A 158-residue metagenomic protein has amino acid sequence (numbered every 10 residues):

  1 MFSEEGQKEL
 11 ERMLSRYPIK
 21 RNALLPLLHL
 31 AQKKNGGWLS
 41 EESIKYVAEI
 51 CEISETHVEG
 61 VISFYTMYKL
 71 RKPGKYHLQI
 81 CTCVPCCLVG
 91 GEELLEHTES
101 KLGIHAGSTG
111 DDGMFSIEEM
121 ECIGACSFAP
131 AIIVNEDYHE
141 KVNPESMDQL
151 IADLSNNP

Functional and structural regions predicted by a protein language model:
M1-P158: Signature of N-terminal electron-transfer/Fe-S-associated modules in redox systems
